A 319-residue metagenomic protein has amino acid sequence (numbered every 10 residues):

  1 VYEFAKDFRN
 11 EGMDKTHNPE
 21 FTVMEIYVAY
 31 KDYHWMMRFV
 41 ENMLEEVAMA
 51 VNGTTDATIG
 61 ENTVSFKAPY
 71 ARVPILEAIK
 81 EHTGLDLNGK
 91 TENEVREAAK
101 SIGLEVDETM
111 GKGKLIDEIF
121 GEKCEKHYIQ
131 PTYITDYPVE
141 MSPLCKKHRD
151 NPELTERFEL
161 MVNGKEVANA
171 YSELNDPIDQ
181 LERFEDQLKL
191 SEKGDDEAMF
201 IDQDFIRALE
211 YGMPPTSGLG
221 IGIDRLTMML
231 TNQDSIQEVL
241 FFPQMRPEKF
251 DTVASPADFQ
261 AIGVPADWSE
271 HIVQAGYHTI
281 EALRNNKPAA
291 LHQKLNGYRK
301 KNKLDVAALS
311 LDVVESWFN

Functional and structural regions predicted by a protein language model:
V1-F250: Class II aminoacyl-tRNA synthetase catalytic cores and aaRS-like
F250-N319: C-terminal extensions
